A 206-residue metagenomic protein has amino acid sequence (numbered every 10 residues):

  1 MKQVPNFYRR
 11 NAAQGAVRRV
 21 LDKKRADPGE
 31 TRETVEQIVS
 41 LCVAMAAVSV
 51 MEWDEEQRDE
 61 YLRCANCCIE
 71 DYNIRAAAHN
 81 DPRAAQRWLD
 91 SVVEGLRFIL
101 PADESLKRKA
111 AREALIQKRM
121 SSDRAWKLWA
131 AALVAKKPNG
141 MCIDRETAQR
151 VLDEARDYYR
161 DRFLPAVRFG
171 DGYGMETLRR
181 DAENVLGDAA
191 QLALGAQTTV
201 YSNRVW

Functional and structural regions predicted by a protein language model:
K2-E52, E60, R83-K137: Long, highly charged, low-complexity intrinsically disordered interaction regions that mediate electrostatic DNA/RNA
Q3, Y201-W206: Short acidic DE-rich linear segments
A65-E113, L164, D171-S202: Repeat-associated, polar segments at repeat-unit boundaries in modular proteins
Y158-Y159: Amphipathic alpha-helical hairpins
